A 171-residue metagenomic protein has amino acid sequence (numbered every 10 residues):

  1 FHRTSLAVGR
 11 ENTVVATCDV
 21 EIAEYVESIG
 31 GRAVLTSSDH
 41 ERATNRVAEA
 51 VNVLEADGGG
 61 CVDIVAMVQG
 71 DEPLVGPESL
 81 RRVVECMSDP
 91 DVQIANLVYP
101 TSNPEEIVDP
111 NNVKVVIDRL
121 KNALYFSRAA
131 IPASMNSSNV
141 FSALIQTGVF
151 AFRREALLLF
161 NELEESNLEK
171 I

Functional and structural regions predicted by a protein language model:
F1-N12, E24-I29: A short, N-terminal amphipathic alpha-helix
R10, G59-V62, D89-Q93: Short, high-confidence coil segments that cap the C-terminus of an alpha-helix and link into the following beta-strand
T13-V15, V65, A95, A123: Hydrophobic/aromatic residues located in beta-strands of well-ordered beta-sheets within soluble catalytic
T17-C18, G70, V75, F152 (+1 more regions): A conserved hydrophobic position in a structured secondary element of the catalytic/binding core that shapes
V20-V68, L74-R82: Short phosphate-binding loop-to-helix
G76-L163: Conserved core of the sugar-phosphate nucleotidyltransferase
E164-I171: Donor nucleotide-sugar recognition loop
